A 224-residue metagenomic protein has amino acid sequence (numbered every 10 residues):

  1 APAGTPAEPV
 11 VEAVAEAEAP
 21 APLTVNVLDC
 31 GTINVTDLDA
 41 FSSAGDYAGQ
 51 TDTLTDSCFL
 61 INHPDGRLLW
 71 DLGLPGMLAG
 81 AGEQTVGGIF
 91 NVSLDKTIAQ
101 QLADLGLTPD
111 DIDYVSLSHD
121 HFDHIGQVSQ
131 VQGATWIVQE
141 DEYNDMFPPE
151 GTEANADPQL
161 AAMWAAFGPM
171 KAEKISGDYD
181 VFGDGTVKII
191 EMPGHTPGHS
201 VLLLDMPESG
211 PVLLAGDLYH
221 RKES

Functional and structural regions predicted by a protein language model:
P2-Q100, D111, S209-G216: Metallo-beta-lactamase
A21-T24, T53-S57, Q132, G168 (+2 more regions): Residues that flank catalytic or metal-binding motifs in active/ligand-binding sites
V35-T36, M77, D120-G126, N144-D145 (+2 more regions): Active-site environment of divalent metal-dependent phosphoester hydrolases
L69-G73, Y114-H119, V138-Q139, I175 (+2 more regions): Active-site neighborhood of phospho(di)ester-bond hydrolases with catalytic His/Asp-centered motifs
P75, A162-P169, G177-P193, P197-S224: Metallo-beta-lactamase
L78-V138: Active-site metal-binding motif and surrounding structural segment of the metallo-beta-lactamase
S93-D111, Q139-E191: Metallo-beta-lactamase
